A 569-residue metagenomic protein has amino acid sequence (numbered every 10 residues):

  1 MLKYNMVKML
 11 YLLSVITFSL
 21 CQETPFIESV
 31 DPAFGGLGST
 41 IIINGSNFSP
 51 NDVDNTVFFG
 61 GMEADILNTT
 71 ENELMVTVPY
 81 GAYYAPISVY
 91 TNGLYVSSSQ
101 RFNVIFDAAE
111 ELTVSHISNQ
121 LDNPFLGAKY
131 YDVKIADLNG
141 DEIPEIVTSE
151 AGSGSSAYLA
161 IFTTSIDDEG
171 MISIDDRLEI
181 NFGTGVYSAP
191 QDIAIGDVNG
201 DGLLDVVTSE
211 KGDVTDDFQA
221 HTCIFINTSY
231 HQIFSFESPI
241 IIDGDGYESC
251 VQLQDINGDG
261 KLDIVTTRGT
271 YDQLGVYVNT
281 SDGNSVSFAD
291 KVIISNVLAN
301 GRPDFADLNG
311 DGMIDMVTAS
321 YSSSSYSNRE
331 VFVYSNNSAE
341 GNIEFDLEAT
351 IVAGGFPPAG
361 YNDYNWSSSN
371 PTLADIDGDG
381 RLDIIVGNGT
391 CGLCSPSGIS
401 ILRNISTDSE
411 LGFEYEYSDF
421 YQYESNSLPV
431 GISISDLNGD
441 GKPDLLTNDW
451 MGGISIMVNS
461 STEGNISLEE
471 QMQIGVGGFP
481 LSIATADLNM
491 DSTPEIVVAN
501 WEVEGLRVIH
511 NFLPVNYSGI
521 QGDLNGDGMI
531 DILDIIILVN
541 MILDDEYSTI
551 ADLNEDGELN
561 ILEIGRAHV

Functional and structural regions predicted by a protein language model:
Q22-S115, E169-G170, H231, G283: Ser/Thr/Pro-rich low-complexity tracts
I105-A128, T163-S188, I226-G246, V278-L298 (+4 more regions): Blade-edge motifs of beta-propeller repeat domains
Y131-L138, P190-V198, I240, E248-I256 (+6 more regions): Beta-propeller blade termini
G140-S149, G200-S209, G258-T267, G310-A319 (+3 more regions): Acidic/hydrophobic-patterned starts of short beta strands in beta-sheet-rich repeat architectures
A151-S156, K211-D216, T270-D272, Y321-Y326 (+3 more regions): Short glycine/acidic-enriched loop and turn motifs that connect beta-strands
Y158-F162, A220-F225, Q273-Y277, R329-Y334 (+3 more regions): A short loop-to-beta-strand structural motif that recurs across blades of beta-propeller domains
L481-N516: Blade-level signature of beta-propeller repeat domains, shared across WD40, Kelch, NHL, RCC1 and BNR/Asp-box propellers
L524-Y547, D556-A567: Alpha-helical segments with a strong preference for the paired helices of cellulosomal dockerin domains
